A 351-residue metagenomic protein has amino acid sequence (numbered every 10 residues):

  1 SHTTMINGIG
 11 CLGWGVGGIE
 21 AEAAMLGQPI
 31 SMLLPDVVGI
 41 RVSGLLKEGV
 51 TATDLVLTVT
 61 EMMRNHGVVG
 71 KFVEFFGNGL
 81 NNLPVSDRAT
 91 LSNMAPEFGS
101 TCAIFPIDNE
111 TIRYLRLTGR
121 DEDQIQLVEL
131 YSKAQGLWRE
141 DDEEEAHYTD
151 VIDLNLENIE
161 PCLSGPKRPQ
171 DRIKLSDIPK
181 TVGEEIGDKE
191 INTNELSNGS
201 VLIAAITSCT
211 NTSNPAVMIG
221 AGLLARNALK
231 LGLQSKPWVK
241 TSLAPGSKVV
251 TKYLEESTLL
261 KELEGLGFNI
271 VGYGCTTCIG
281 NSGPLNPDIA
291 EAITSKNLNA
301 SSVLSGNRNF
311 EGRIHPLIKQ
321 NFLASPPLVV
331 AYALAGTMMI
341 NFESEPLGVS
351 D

Functional and structural regions predicted by a protein language model:
S1, M5-G10, V151-T258: Non-catalytic terminal/interface segments that mediate subunit docking, oligomerization, and allosteric communication
S1-R139, A225-P237, N269-D351: Mobile "lid/hinge" segments at catalytic clefts and subdomain interfaces of large enzymes
G99-S100, N109-T207, M338-D351: Conserved acidic/glycine
D142-E143, E264, R308: Short flexible/disordered coil segments
K261-F268: Glycine-rich and small/hydrophobic secondary-structure elements
